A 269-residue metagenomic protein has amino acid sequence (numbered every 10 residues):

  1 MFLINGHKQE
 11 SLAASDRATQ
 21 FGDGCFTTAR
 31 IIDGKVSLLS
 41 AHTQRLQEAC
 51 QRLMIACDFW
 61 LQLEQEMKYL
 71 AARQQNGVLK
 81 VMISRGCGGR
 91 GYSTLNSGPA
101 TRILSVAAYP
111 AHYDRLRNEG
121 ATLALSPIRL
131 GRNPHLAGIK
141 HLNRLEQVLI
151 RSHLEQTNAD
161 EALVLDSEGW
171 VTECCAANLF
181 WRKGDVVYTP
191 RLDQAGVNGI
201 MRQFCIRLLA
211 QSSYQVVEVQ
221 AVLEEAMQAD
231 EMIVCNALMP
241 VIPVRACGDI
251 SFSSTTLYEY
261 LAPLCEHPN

Functional and structural regions predicted by a protein language model:
M1-K68, R73, S84, G89 (+1 more regions): Helix-start/capping segments and mature chain N-termini
V78-I83: ATP-grasp fold ATP-binding core
